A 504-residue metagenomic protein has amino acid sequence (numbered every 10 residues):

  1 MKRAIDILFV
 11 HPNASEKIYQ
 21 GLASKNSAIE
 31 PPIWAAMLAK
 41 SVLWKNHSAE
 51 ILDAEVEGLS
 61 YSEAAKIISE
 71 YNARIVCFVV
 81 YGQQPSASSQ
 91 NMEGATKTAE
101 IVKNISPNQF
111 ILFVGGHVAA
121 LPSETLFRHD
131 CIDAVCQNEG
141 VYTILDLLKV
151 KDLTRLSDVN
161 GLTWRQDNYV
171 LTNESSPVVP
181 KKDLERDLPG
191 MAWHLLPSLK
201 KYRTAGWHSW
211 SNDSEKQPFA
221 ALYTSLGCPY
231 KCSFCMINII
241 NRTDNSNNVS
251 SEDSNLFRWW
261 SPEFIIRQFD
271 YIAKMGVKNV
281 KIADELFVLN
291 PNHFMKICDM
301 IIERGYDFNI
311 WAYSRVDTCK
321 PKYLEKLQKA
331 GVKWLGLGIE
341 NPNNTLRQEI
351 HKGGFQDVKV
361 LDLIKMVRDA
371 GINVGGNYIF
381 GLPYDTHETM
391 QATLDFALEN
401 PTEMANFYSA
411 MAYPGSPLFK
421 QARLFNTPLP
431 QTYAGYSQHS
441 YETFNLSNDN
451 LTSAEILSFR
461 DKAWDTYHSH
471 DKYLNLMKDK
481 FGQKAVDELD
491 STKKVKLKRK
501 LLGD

Functional and structural regions predicted by a protein language model:
M1-F9, I68, N72-R74, P417-K420 (+2 more regions): Radical SAM enzyme core and accessory elements
K2-I266, K274: Acidic, low-complexity intrinsically disordered segments
I7, A49, I111, V159-N160 (+5 more regions): Hydrophobic/aromatic residues located in beta-strands of well-ordered beta-sheets within soluble catalytic
V56-E57, R315, P342-G353, I364-T389 (+2 more regions): Conserved strand-turn element in the central/C-terminal portion of the radical SAM core barrel that lines
E63-A64, I68-A73, V135, H293-I302 (+2 more regions): Short, electropositive alpha-helical surface patch
P122-H129, Y323-L324, Y384-E399: Catalytic cores of alpha/beta
D130-I132, K326-L335, N400-E403: Glycine-enriched alpha-helix->loop->beta-strand junction motifs that scaffold or abut catalytic
W193-G375, D395: Radical SAM [4Fe-4S] cluster-binding motif and immediate context
